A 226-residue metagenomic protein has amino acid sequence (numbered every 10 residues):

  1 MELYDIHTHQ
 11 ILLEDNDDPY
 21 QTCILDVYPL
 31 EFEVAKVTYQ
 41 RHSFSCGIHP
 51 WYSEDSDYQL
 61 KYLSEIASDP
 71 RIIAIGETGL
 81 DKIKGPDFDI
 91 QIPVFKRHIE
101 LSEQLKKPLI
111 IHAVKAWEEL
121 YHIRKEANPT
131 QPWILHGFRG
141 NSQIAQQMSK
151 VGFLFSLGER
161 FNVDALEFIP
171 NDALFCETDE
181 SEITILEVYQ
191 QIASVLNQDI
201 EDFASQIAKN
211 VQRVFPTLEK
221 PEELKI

Functional and structural regions predicted by a protein language model:
M1-I226: Mid-domain alpha/beta scaffold segments of enzyme catalytic cores
